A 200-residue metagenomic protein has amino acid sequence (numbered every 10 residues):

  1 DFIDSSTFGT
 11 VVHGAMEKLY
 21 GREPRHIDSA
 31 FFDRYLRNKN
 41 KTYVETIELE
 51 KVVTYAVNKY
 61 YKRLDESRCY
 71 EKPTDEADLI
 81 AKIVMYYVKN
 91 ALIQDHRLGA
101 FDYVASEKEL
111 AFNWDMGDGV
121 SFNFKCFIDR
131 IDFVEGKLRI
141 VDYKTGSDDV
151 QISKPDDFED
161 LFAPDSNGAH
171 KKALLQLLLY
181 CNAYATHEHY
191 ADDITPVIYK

Functional and structural regions predicted by a protein language model:
D1-R22: C-terminal, charged and often intrinsically disordered regions of DNA end-processing helicases and nucleases
S5-G9, T42, T46, E50 (+5 more regions): Active-site-proximal structural scaffolding
V11, F127, D193: Extracellular structured ligand-interaction cores
V12-H13, V88, R130, Y180: A residue-level signal for conserved active-site and pocket-lining positions in enzyme catalytic cores
A15-E109, W114: A non-catalytic, helix-rich entry segment at domain boundaries
R22, Q94-F101, F133-K137, Y184-D192: Secondary-structure transition/capping motifs at alpha-helix termini and the adjoining loop/turn into the next element
D28-L36, V104, Q151, L179-K200: Substrate-binding beta-hairpin/strand module that engages nucleic acids
A105-A185: Non-catalytic protein-protein interaction segments used by genome-maintenance enzymes to assemble and couple activities
